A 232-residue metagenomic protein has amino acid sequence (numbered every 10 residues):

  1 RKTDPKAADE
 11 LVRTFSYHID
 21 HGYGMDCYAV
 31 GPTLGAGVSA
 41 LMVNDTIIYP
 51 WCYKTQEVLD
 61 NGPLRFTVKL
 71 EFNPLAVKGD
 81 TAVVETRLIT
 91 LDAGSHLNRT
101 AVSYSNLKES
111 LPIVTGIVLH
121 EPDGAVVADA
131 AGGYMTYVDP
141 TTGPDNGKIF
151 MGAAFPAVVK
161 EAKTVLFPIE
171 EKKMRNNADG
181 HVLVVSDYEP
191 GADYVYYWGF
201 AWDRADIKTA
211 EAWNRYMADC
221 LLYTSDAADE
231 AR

Functional and structural regions predicted by a protein language model:
R1-K6: Internal mixed beta-strand/loop scaffold within catalytic domains of large alpha/beta enzymes
A8-A93: Extended, loop-rich substrate-binding clefts of extracytoplasmic carbohydrate-active enzymes
V58-L64, A93, S105-S110, Y188-D193: A short, structured loop/turn motif at beta-sheet edges
V68-F72, A192-R204: Short, hydrophobic/aromatic-enriched beta-strand segments in well-ordered soluble domains
E85-L91, H96-A130: Acidic (Asp/Glu-rich), glycine- and aromatic
V118-Y194, R204: Trp/Gly-enriched beta-strand surface patches
D206-E211: Short conserved micro-motifs at the rims of enzyme active sites and ligand-binding pockets
Y223-R232: Single conserved hydrophobic/aromatic residue that forms the stacking wall/gate of nucleotide- or nucleobase-binding
